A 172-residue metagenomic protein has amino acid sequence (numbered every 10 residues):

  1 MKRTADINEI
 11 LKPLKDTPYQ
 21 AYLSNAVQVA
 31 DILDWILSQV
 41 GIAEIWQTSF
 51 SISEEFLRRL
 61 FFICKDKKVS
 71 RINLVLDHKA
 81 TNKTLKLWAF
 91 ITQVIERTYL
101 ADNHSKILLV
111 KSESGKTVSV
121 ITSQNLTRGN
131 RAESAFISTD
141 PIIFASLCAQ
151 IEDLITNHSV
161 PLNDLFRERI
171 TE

Functional and structural regions predicted by a protein language model:
M1-E172: PLD/PLD-like phosphodiesterase catalytic module centered on the HKD motif
